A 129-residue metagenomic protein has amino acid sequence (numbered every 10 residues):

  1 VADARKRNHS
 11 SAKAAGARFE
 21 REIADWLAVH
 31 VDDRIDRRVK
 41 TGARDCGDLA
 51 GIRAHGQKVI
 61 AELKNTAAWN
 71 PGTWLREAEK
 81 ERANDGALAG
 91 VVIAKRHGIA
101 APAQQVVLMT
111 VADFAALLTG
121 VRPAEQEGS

Functional and structural regions predicted by a protein language model:
V1-S129: Catalytic phosphate/metal-binding cores of nucleic-acid and nucleotide-processing enzymes, i.e., regions that mediate
